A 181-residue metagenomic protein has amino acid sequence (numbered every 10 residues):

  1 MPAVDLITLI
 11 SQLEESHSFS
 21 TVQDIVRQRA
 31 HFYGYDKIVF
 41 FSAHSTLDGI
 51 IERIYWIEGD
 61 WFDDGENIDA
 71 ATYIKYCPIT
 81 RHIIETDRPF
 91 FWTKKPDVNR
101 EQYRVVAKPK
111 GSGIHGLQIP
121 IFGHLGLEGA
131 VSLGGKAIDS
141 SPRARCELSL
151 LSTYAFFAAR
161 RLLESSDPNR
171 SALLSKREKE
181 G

Functional and structural regions predicted by a protein language model:
I7, S11, F19-H31, Q102-V106: Short amphipathic alpha-helical segments
V26-H31, Y35-D48: Short, hydrophobic-rich beta-strand element in sensory/regulatory alpha-beta domains
S42-N67: GAF sensory/regulatory domain recognition with acknowledged cross-activation on helical regulatory dimers
G59-P109: Regulatory sensory and allosteric helical modules in signal-transduction proteins and certain transcription factors
Y103-L125: Helix-to-coil/beta transition segments that act as allosteric "coupling" elements at the rims of sensory or catalytic
F122-G135: Sensory-domain boundary capping and coupling elements
G135-E147: Regulatory loop-to-helix N-cap segments in sensory/regulatory domains that couple ligand/signal detection
P168-G181: Helix-turn-helix DNA-binding segment
